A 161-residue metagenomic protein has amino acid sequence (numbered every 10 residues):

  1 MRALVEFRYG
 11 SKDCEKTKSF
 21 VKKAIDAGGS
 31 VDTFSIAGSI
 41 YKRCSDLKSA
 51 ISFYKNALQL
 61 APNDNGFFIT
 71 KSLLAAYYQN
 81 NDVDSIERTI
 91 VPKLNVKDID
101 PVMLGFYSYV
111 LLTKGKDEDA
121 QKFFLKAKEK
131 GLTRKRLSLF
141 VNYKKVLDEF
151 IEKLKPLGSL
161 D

Functional and structural regions predicted by a protein language model:
M1, I36, K71-S72, F106 (+1 more regions): Canonical tetratricopeptide repeat
L4-E6, S39, A75, Y109: Residue-level recognition of tetratricopeptide repeat
R8-G10, R43-C44, A75-Q79, T113 (+1 more regions): Register position in tetratricopeptide repeats
D32, N65-F68, V102, R136: Start-of-helix register in tetratricopeptide repeats
Q121-D161: Terminal, low-structured helical/coil segments at or just beyond the last alpha-helical repeat
